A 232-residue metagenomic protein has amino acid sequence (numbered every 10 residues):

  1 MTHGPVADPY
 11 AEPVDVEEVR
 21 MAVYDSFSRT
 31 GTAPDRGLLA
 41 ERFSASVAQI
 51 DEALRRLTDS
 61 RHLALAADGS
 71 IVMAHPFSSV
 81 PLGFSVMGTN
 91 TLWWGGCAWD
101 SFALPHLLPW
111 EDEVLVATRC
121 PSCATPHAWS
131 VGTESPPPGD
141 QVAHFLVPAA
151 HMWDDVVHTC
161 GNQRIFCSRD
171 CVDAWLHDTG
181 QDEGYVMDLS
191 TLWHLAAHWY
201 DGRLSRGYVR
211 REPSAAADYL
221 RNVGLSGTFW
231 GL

Functional and structural regions predicted by a protein language model:
M1-M21: Short alpha-helical segments that sit at the start of domains
A22-S26: Short amphipathic alpha-helical elements of helix-turn-helix/winged-helix folds
R29-R42: Short acidic, hydrophobic short linear motifs in intrinsically disordered regions
S44-D59: Short amphipathic alpha-helical interaction segments
T58-G69: A short, conserved structural fragment
G69-V80: Minor-groove-contacting beta-hairpin "wing" of winged helix-turn-helix DNA-binding domains
T91, C97-P213: Mid-protein regulatory/catalytic core that forms ligand/cofactor-binding pockets and protein-protein interaction
R206-L232: Charged, low-complexity interaction segments
